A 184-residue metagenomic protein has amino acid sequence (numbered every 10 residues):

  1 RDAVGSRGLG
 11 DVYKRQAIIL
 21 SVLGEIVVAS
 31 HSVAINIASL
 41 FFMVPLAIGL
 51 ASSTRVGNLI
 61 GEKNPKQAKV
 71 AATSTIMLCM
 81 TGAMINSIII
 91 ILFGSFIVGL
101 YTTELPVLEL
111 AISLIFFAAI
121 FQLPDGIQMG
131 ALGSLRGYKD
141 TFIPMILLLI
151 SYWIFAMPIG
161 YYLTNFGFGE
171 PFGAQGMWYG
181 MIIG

Functional and structural regions predicted by a protein language model:
R1, L20-S39, P106-I112, D140: Interfacial/gating helices of multi-pass transporter permease domains
R1, V56-F121, L163-G184: Short alpha-helical transmembrane segments in multi-pass integral membrane proteins
D2-L9, Y13: Single conserved hydrophobic/aromatic residue that forms the stacking wall/gate of nucleotide- or nucleobase-binding
K14, I18-I19, L40, I88 (+3 more regions): Alpha-helical transmembrane segments of multipass membrane proteins
R15-G24, S52, F93-I97: Hydrophobic/aromatic end-of-helix segments at the C-terminal termini of transmembrane alpha-helices
S30-G94, D125-L147: Small-residue-rich hydrophobic transmembrane alpha-helices
